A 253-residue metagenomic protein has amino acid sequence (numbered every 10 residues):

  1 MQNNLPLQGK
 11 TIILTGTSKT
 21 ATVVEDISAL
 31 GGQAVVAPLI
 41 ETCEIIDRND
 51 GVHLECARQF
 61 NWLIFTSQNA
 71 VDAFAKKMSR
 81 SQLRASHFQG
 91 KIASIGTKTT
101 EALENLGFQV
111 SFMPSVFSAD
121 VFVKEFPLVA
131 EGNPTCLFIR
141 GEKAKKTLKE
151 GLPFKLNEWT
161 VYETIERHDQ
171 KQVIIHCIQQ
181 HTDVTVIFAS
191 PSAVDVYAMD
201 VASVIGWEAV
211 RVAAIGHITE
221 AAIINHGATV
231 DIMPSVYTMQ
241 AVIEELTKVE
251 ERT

Functional and structural regions predicted by a protein language model:
M1-T253: Signature of uroporphyrinogen-III synthase
